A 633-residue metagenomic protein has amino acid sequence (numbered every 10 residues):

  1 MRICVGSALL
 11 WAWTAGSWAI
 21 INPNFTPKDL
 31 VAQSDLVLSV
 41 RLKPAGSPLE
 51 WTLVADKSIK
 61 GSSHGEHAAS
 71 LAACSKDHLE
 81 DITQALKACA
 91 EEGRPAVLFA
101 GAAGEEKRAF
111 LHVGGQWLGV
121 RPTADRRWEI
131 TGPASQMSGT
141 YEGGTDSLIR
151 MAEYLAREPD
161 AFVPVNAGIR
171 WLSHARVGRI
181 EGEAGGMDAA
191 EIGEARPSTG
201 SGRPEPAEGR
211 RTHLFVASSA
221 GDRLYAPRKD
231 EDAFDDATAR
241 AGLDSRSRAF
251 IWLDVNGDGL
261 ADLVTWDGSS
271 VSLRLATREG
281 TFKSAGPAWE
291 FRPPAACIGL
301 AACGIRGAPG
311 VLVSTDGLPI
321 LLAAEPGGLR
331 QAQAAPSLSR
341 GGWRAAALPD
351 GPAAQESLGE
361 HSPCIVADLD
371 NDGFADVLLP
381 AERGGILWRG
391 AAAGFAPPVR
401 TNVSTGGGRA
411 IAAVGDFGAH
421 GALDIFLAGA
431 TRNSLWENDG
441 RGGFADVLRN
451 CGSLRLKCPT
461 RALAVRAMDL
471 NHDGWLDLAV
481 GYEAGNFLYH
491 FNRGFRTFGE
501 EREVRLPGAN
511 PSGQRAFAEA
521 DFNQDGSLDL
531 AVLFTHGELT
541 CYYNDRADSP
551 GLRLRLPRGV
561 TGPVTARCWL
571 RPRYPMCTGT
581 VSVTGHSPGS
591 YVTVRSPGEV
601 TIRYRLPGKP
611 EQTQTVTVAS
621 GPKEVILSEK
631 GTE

Functional and structural regions predicted by a protein language model:
S34-S47, W51-L53: Structural detector for short beta-strands of small beta-barrel domains
K76-I169: Extracellular C-terminal loop/segment signatures of secreted glycoproteins
P164-G186, H213-F215, Y225-R246, L275-G299 (+8 more regions): Blade-edge motifs of beta-propeller repeat domains
G185-A207, S247-V255, A296-G310, H361-L369 (+4 more regions): Beta-propeller blade termini
H213-S218, L263-D267, P309-T315, L321 (+4 more regions): Hydrophobic beta-strand segments that make up the repeating blades of beta-propeller and related beta-repeat
D222-L224, V271-L273, P319-L321, G384-L387 (+3 more regions): Structural signal for beta-propeller blades
F395-A396, G499-R515, S527-E633: Gly/Ser/Thr/Pro-enriched helix-cap/hinge segments flanking short amphipathic alpha-helices
